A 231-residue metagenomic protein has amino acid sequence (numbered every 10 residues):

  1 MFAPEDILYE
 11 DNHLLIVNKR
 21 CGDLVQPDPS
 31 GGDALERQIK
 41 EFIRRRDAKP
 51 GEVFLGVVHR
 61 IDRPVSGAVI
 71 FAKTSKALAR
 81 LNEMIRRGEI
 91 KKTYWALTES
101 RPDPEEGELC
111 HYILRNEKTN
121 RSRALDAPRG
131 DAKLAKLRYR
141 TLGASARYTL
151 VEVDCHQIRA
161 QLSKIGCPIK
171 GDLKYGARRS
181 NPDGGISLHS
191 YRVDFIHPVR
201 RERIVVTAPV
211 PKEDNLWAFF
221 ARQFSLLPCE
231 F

Functional and structural regions predicted by a protein language model:
M1-F231: RNA pseudouridine synthases
